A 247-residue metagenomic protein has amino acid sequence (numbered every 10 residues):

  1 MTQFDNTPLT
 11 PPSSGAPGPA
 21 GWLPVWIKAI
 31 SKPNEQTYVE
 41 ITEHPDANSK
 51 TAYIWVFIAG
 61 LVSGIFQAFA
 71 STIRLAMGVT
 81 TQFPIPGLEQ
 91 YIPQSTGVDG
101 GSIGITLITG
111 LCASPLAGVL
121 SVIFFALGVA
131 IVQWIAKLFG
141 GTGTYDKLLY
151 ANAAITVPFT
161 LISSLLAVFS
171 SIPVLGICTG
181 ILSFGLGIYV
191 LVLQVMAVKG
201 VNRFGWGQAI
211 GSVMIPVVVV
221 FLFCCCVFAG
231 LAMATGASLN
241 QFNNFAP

Functional and structural regions predicted by a protein language model:
M1-V62: N-terminal juxtamembrane cytosolic/stromal segments of multi-pass membrane proteins
K32-T37, L75, V129-F139: Hydrophobic transmembrane alpha-helix segments characteristic of membrane transport and insertion machinery
I41-D46, V98-L107, N202: Helix-boundary and loop/linker segments of multi-pass membrane transporters
G60-L75: Alpha-helical transmembrane segments of multi-pass membrane proteins
R74, G78-V79, G140-G141, L166-V174 (+2 more regions): Short helix-capping/hinge motifs at transmembrane helix termini and TM-loop junctions
A76-I103, Q241-P247: Membrane-interface interhelical loops and short interface/amphipathic helices in multi-pass inner-membrane
G104-W134, Y145-V220, C224-F228: Selective recognition of hydrophobic, aromatic-rich stretches within alpha-helical transmembrane segments of polytopic
F223-P247: Juxtamembrane boundary at the C-terminal end of a transmembrane helix
